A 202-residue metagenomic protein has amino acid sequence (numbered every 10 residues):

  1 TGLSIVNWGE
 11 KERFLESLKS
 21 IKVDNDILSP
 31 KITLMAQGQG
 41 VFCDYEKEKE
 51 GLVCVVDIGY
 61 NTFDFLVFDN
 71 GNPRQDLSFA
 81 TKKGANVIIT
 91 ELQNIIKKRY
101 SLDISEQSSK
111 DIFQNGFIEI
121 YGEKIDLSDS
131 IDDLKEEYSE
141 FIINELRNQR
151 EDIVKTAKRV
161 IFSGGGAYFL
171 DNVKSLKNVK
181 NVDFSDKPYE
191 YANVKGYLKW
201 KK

Functional and structural regions predicted by a protein language model:
T1-V53, N72-V87, R99, Q107-K202: Nucleotide/phosphate-binding catalytic cleft detector across ATP-hydrolyzing and phosphate-transferring enzymes
D57: Conserved catalytic-loop position in the HRD/HxD motif
Y60: Acyl-donor-binding surface of acyltransferase catalytic domains
F63-V67: Short beta-strand scaffold segments in enzyme catalytic cores
T90-K98: Long, charge-rich alpha-helical interaction segments
